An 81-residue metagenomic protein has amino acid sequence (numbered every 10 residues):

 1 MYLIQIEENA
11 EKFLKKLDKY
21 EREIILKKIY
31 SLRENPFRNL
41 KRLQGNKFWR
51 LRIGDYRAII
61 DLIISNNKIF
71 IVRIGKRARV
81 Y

Functional and structural regions predicted by a protein language model:
M1-E8, K12, K16, Y20-E23 (+2 more regions): Enriched for short, Lys/Arg-rich terminal
K27-L51: A short, surface-exposed loop/turn module that caps and links secondary-structure elements
